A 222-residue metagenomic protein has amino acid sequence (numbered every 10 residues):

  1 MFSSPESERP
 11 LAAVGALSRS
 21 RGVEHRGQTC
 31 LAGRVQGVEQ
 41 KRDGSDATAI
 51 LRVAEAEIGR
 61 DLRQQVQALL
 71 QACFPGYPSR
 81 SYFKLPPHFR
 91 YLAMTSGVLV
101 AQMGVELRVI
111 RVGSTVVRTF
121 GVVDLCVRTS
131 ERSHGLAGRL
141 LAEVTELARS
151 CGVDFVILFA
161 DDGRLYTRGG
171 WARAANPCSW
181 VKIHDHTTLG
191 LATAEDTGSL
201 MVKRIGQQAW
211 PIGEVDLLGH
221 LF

Functional and structural regions predicted by a protein language model:
F2-S4, L11-V14, R26-R60, L218-L221: Conserved N-terminal entry element of GNAT/NAT acetyltransferase domains
V53-C126: A conserved beta-strand-loop-helix scaffold within acyl/acetyltransferase catalytic domains
V122-R132, D161-D162: A short, internal acetyl-CoA/4′-phosphopantetheine-binding micro-motif in the GNAT/acyltransferase core
V127, S133-E146: Conserved acetyl-CoA-binding loop-helix of GNAT-fold acetyltransferases
S150-D154, A160-H186: Conserved active-site alpha-helix within GNAT-family acetyltransferase domains
V181-F222: C-terminal "cap" of GNAT-fold acetyltransferases
